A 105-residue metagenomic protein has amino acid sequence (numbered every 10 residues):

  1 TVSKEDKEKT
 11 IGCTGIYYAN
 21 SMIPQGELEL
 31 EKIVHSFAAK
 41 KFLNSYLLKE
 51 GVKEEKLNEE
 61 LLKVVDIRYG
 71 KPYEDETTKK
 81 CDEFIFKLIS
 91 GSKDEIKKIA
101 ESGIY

Functional and structural regions predicted by a protein language model:
T1-V2, I96: A broad "ordered helical/assembly scaffold" signature
V2-G51: Short N-proximal segments of mature Sec-exported proteins
L30-Y105: Compact alpha-helical subdomains of small soluble proteins
